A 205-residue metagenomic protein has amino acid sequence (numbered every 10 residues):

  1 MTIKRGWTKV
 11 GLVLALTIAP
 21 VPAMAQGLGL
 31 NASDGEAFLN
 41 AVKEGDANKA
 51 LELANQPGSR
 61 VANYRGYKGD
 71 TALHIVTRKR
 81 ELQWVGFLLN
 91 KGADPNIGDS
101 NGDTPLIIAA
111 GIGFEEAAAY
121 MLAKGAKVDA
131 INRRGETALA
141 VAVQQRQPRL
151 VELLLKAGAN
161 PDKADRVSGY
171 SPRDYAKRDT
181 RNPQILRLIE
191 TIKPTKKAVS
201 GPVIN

Functional and structural regions predicted by a protein language model:
T2, A25-N40, A157, V167-S168 (+1 more regions): Ankyrin-repeat-protein effector appendages
T2-G11: Bacterial N-terminal signal peptides that target proteins for export
G11-A19: Bacterial N-terminal signal peptides
D34, G69, G102, G135 (+1 more regions): Start-of-repeat signature of ankyrin repeats
N40-G45, I75-E81, I108-F114, V141-Q147 (+1 more regions): Ankyrin repeat A-helix N-terminal signature
D46-N55, E81-L89, F114-L122, Q147-L155 (+1 more regions): Ankyrin repeat structural motif
R60-A62, P95, V128, P161: Ankyrin-repeat inter-repeat connecting loop/turn
R65, G98, I131, A164-D165: Ankyrin-repeat boundary/linker signal
